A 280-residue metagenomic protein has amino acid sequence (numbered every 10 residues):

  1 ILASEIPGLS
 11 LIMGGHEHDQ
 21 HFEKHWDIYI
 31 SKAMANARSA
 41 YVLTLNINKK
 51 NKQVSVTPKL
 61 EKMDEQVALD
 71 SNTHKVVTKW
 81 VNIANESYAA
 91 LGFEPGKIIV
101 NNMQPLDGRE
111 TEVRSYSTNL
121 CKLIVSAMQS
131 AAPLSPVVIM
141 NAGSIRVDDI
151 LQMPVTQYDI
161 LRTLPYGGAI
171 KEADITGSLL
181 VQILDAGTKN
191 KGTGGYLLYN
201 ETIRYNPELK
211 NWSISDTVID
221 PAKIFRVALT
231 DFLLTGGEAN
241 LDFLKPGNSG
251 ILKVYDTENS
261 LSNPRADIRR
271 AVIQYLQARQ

Functional and structural regions predicted by a protein language model:
I1-K49, M153: Conserved beta-sheet core of the metallophosphoesterase superfamily
M34-A132, P136-Q280: Catalytic centers of hydrolytic enzymes
